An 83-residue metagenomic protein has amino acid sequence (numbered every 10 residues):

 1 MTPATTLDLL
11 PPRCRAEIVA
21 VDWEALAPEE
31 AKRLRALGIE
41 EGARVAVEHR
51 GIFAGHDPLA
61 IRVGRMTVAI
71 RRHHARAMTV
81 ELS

Functional and structural regions predicted by a protein language model:
M1-S83: Compact, glycine-rich, soluble single-domain proteins
